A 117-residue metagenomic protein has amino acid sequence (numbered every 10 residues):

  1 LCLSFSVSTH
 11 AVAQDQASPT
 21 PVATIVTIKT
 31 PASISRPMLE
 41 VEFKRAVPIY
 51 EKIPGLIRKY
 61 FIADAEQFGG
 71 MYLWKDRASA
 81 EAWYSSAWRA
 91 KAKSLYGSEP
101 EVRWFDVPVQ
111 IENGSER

Functional and structural regions predicted by a protein language model:
L3-F68, R77-S85, P100-R117: Short S/T/G/P-rich N-terminal loop/turn motif that feeds into the first structured element of a domain
W88: Short, polar loop motifs at secondary-structure junctions
G97: A SAM-dependent methyltransferase catalytic signature shared across enzymes that methylate proteins
